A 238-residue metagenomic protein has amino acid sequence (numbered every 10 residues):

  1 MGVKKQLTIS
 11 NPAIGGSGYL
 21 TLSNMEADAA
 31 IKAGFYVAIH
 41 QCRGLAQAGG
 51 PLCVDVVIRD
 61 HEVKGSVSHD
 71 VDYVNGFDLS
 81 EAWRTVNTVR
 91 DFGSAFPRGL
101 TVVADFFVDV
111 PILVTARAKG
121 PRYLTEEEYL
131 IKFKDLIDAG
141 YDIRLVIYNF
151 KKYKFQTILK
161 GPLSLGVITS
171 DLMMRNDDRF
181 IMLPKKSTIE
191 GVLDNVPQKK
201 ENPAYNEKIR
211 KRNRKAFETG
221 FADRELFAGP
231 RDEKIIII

Functional and structural regions predicted by a protein language model:
M1-I238: Active-site cofactor/cluster-binding pocket
